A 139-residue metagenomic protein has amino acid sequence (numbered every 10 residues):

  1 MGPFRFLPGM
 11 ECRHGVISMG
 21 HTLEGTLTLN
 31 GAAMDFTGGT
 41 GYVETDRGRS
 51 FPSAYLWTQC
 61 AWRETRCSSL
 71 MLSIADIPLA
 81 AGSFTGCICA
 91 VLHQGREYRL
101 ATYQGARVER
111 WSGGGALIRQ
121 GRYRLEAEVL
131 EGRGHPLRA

Functional and structural regions predicted by a protein language model:
M1-A139: Structured soluble/peripheral alpha/beta segments that form catalytic or ligand/cofactor-binding pockets
